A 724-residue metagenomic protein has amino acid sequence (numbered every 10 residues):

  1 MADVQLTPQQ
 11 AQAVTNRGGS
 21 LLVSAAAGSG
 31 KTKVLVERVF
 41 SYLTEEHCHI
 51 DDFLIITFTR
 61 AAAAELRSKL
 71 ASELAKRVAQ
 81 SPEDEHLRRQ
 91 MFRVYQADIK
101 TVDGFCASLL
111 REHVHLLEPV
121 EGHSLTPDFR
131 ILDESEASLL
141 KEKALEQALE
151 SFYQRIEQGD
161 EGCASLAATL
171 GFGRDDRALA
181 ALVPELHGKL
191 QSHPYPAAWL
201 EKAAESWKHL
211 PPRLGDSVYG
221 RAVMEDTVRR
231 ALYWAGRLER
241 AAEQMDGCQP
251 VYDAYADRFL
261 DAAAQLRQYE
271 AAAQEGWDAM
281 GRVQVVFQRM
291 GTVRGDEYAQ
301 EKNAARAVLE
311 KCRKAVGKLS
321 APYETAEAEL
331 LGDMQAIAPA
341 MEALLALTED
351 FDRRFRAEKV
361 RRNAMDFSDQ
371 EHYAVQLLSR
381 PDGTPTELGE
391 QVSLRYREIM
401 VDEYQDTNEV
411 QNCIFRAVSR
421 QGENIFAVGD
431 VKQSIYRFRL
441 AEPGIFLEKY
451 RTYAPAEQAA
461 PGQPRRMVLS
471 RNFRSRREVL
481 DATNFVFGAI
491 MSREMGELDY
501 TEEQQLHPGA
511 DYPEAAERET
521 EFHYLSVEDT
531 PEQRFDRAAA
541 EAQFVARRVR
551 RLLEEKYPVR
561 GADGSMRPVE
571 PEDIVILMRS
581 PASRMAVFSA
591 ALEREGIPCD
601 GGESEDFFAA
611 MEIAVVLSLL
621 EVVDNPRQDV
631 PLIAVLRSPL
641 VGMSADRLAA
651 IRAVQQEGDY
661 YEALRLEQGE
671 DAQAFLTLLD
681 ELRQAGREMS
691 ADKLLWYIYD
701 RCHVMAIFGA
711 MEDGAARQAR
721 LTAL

Functional and structural regions predicted by a protein language model:
M1-S24, K33-V34, D52-L54, L117 (+7 more regions): Accessory N-terminal region flanking or inserted into the helicase ATPase core in nucleic-acid motor proteins
M1-S68, S135, K143, Q154 (+12 more regions): Conserved motor-region signature of P-loop NTPase helicases/translocases
G18-S20, T57-F58, A71-G276, M365 (+2 more regions): Conserved ATP-dependent motor core of P-loop NTPases, especially the RecA-like helicase ATPase domain
D52, R177-M365, G462-P464, Q543 (+6 more regions): Conserved ATP-driven helicase/translocase motor core recognized via long, highly charged RecA-like/P-loop NTPase domain
R67-A75, V375, S379: Conserved NTP-binding/hydrolysis module of P-loop NTPases
A97-A107, A167-S192, L344-D350, M365-L378 (+5 more regions): Core structural elements
E121-I131, Q154-T169, Y195-A203, Q244 (+14 more regions): Short coil/turn segments at secondary-structure boundaries
I651-L682: Accessory alpha-helical DNA-binding modules that contact the DNA backbone or grooves
